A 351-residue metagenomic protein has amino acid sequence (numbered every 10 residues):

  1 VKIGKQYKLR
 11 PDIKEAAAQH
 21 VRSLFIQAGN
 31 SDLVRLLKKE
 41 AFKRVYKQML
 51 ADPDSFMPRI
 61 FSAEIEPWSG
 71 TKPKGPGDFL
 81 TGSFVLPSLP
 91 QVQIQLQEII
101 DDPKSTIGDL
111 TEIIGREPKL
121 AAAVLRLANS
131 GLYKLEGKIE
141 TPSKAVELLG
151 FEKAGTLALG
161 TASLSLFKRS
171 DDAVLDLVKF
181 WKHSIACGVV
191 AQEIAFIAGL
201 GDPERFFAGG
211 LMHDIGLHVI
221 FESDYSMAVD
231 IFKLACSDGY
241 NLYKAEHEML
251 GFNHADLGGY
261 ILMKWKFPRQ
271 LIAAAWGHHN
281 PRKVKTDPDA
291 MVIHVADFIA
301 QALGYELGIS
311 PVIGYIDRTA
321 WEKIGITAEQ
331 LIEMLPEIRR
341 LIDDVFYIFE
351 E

Functional and structural regions predicted by a protein language model:
V1-D214, V219-C236, Y240-R318, R340 (+1 more regions): Conserved alpha-helical "signature site" that marks functionally important helical segments or helix/loop junctions
W321-E351: Short hairpin/turn module used for nucleic-acid contact or packing/dimerization
